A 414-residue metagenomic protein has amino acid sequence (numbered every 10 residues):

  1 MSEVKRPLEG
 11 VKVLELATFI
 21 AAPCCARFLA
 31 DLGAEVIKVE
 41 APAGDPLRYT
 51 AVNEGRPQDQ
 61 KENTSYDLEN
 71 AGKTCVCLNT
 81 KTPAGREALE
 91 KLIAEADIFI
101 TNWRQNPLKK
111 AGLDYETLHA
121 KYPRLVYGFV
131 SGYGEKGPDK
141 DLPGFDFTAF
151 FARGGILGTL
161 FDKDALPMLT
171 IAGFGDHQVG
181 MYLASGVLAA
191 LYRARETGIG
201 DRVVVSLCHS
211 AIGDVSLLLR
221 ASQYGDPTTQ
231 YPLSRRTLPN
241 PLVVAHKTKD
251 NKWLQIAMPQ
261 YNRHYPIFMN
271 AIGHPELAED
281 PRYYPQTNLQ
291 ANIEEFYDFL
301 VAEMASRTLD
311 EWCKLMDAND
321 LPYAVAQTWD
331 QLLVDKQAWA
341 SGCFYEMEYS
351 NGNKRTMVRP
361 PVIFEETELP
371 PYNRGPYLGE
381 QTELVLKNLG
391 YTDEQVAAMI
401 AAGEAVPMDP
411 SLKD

Functional and structural regions predicted by a protein language model:
M1-I199, Q230, Y377, E383-D414: N-terminal helix-loop segment corresponding to the beta1-alpha1 unit of nucleotide/adenylate-binding folds
A43, Y133-G134, L207-G213, D250-K252 (+2 more regions): Glycine-rich beta-alpha junction loops
Y66, P232-L238, V244-A245, G352-R355 (+1 more regions): Short Gly/Pro-enriched turn/cap motifs at secondary-structure boundaries
M168-Q178, G200-R202, L233-V243, L254-Q255 (+2 more regions): A short glycine-threonine-serine/GTX helix/turn-capping micro-motif
L191-S234: Substrate-binding/catalytic subdomain of NAD(P)-dependent oxidoreductase enzymes
L242-N319, Y323: Aromatic-enriched alpha-helical interface/lid elements that frame and gate functional surfaces
A318-P370: A glycine-rich dinucleotide-binding beta-alpha-beta segment and adjacent secondary-structure elements that constitute
R355-E394: C-terminal active-site "lid" helix and adjoining low-complexity regulatory extension at the edge of ATP-using catalytic
